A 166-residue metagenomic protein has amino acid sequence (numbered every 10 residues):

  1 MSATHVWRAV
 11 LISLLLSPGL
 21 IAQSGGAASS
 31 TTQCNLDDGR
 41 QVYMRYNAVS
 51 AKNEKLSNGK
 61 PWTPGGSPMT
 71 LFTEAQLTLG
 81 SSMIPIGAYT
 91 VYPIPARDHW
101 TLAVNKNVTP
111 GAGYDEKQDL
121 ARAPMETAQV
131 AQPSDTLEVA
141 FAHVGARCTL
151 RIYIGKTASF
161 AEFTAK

Functional and structural regions predicted by a protein language model:
M1-V6: N-terminal secretory signal peptides that target proteins for export/translocation
R8-G19: Bacterial N-terminal signal peptides
V10-L11, A27, M69: Generic detector of short alpha-helix boundary/capping microenvironments and adjacent low-complexity segments
Q23-S30: Cleaved targeting-peptide boundary
D37-I86, Y92-K166: Extended, well-structured beta-strand/loop surface patches that form recognition or cofactor-anchoring regions within
